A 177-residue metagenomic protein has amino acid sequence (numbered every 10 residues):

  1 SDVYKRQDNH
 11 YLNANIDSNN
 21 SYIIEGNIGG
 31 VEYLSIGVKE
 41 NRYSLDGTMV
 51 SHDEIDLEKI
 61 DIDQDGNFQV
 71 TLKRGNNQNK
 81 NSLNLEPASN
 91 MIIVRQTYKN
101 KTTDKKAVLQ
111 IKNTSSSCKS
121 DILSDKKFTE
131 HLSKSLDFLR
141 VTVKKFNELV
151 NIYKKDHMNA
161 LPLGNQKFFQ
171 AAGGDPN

Functional and structural regions predicted by a protein language model:
V3-Y4: Short, small-residue-biased leader/transition segments that mark boundaries at the very start of proteins
N19-I23, G66-Q69: Intrinsic-disorder/low-complexity, polar/charged segments enriched in Ser/Thr/Lys/Arg/Asp/Glu/Gln
N20, E32-L34: Short beta-strand/loop motifs in extracellular/secreted proteins, especially within beta-sandwich accessory domains
G26-I28: Non-cytosolic beta-sheet module surface loops
G37, T71-V150: Hydrophobic, ordered structural segments
S44-E86: A cross-kingdom feature marking solvent-exposed beta-strand/loop segments within repeated, beta-rich binding/scaffold
R140-N177: Helix-biased "structured C-terminal domain" signature
